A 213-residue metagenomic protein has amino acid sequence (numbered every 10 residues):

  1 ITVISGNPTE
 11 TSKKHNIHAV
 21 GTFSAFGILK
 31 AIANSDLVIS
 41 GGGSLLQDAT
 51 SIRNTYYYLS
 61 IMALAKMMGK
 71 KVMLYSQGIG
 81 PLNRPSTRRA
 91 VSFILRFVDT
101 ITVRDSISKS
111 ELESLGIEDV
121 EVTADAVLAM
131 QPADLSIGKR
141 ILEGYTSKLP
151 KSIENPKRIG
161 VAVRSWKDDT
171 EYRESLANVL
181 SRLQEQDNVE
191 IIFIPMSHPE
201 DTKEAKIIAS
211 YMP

Functional and structural regions predicted by a protein language model:
I1-P213: Active-site anion-handling motifs in enzyme catalytic cores
